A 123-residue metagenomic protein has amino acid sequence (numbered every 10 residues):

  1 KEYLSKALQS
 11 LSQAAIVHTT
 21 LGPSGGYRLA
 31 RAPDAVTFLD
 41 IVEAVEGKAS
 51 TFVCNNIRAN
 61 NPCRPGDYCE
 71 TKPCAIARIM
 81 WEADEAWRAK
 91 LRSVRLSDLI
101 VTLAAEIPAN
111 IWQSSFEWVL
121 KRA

Functional and structural regions predicted by a protein language model:
K1-H18: Canonical helix-turn-helix DNA-binding module
A15-A30: Beta-hairpin "wing" of winged helix-turn-helix
G26-E46: Charged, amphipathic alpha-helical coiled-coil/dimerization segments
T37, S50, C54-A123: C-terminal regulatory/oligomerization modules of transcriptional regulators
